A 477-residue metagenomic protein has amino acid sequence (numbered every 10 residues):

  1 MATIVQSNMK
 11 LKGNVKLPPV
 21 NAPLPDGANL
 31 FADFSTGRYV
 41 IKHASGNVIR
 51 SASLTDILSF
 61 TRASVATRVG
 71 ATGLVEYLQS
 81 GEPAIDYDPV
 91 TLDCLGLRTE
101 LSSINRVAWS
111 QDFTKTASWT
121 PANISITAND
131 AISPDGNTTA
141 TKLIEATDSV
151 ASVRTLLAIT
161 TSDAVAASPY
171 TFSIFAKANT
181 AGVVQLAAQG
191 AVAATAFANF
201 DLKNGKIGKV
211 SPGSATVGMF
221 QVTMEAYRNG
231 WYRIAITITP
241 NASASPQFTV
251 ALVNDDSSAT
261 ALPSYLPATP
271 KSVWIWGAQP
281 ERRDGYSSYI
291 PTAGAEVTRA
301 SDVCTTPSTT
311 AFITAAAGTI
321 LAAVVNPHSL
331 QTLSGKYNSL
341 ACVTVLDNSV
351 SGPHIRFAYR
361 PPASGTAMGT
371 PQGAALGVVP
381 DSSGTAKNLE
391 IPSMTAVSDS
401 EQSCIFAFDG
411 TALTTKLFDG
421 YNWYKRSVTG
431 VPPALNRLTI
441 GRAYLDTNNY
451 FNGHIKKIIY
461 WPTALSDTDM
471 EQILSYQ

Functional and structural regions predicted by a protein language model:
M1-R98, V297-R299, W461-Q477: Enriched but not universal
N14-P23, L262-Y265, P280-F312, K456-Q477: Extended recognition patches within non-cytosolic domains
A32, F113, P270-Y286, G318-P327 (+2 more regions): Extracellular, beta-strand-rich glycan-interacting domains
I41-A44, I49-A52, F60, A66-G70 (+5 more regions): Short, tryptophan-glycine- and acidic/Ser/Thr-enriched carbohydrate-recognition patches
Q79, P83, V90, K115-K142: Extracellular glycan-recognition surfaces and repeat-rich motifs
S103-S110, A117-N123, A151, A164-S168 (+3 more regions): Extracellular glycan-recognition modules
D130-D163, Y170-L262, A358-G430: Extracellular glycan-interaction surfaces
Q247-V273, Y424-I455: Flexible glycan-contacting loops in extracellular carbohydrate-active proteins
